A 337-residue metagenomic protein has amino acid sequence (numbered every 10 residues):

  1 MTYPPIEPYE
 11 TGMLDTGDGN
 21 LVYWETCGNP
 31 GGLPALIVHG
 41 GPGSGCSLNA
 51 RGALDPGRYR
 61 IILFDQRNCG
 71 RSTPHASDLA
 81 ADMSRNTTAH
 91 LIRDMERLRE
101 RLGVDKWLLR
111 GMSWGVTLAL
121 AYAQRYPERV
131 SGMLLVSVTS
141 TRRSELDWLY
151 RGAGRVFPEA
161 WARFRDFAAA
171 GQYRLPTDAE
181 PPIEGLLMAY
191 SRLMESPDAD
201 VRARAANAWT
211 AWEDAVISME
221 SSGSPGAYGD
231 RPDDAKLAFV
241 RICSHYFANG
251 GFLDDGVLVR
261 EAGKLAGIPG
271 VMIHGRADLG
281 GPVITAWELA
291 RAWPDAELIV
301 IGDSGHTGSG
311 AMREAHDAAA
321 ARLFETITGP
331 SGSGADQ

Functional and structural regions predicted by a protein language model:
M1-L21, C243: N-terminal cap/lid segment of alpha/beta-hydrolase-fold proteins
G17-P74: Conserved HGGG/HGGXW glycine-rich cap/lid loop of the alpha/beta-hydrolase fold
A89-W107: Conserved acidic catalytic loop of the alpha/beta-hydrolase fold
D105-S144: Conserved hydrolase catalytic core segment
V130-L187: A catalytic-pocket lid/entrance helix-loop region that shapes and gates access to the active site across common
L265-A266, M272-H274: Short beta-strand/loop motif that positions the catalytic acidic residue of the alpha/beta-hydrolase fold
L279-T285: Conserved alpha/beta-hydrolase "acid-adjacent" motif
A296-Q337: Catalytic active-site module of serine/aspartate enzymes centered on a nucleophile-bearing elbow/loop
